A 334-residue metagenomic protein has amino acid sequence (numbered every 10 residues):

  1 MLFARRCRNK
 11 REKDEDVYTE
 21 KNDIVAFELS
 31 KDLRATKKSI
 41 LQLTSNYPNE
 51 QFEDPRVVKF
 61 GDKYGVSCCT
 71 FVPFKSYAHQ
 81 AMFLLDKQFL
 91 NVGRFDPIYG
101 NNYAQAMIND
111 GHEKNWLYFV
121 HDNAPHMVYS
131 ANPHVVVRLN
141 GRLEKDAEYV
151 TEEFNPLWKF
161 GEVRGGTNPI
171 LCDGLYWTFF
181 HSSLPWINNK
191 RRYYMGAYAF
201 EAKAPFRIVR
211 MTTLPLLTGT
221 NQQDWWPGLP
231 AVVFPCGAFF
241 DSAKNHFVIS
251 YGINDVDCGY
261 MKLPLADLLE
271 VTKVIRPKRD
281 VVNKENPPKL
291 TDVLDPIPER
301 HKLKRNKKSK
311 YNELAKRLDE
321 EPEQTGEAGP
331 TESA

Functional and structural regions predicted by a protein language model:
M1-P48, K59-G161, L171-G228, Y251-H301 (+1 more regions): Beta-rich carbohydrate-recognition and catalytic domains
Q51-R56, K114-L117, G165-N168, F234-A238: Beta-propeller and closely related beta-sheet repeat lectin domains
R192, L229-F234, S242: Short amphipathic alpha-helical segments
N221-W225, V233-A238: Short glycine-rich, acidic/polar surface loops and turns
N245-F247: Low-complexity, intrinsically disordered Gly/Pro/Thr-rich segments
L303-S309, E313: Arg/Lys-rich low-complexity patches in intrinsically disordered regions that function as generic
E321-A334: Long, low-complexity, intrinsically disordered segments
